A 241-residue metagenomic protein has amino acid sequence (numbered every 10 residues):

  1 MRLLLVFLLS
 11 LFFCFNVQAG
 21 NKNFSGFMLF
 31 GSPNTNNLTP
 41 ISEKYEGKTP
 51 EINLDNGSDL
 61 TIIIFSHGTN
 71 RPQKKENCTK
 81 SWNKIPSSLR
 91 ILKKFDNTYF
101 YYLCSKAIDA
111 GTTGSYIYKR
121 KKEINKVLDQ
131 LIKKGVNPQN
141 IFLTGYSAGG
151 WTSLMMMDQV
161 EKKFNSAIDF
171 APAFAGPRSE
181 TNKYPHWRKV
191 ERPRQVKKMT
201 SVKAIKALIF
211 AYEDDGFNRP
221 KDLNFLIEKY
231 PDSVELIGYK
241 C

Functional and structural regions predicted by a protein language model:
V17-T61: A domain-start/cap signature at the N-terminus of enzymes
L54-I91: Short, surface-exposed "cap/lid" segments of acyl-processing enzymes
F100-K119: Cap/lid segment of the alpha/beta-hydrolase catalytic domain
T113-G135: Alpha/beta-hydrolase active-site loop
G135-S147: Alpha/beta-hydrolase fold nucleophile elbow
G145-M155: Glycine-rich nucleophile elbow surrounding the catalytic serine of serine-hydrolase chemistry
M155-N165: Conserved hydrolase catalytic core segment
S166, P172-C241: The feature captures the conserved acid-bearing segment of alpha/beta-hydrolase catalytic domains
